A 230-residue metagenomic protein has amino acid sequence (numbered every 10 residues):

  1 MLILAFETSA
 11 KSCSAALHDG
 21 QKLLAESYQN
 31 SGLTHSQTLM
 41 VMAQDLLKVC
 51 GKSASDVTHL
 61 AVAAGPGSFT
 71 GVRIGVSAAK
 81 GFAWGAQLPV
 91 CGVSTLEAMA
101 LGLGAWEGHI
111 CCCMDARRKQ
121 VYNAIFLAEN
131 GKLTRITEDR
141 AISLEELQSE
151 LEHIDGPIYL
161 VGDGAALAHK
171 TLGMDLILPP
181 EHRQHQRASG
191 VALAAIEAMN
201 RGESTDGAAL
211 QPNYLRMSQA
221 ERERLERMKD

Functional and structural regions predicted by a protein language model:
M1-A64, A141, H185: N-terminal beta-alpha supersecondary unit
K22, T34, P89-Q186, Y214 (+1 more regions): Surface "functional belts" at beta-alpha junctions
S36, M40, A79, L96 (+1 more regions): A general structural signal for well-ordered alpha-helical segments in protein cores
L46-C50, G85, L103, A188-M199: Stable alpha-helical structural segments in soluble proteins, enriched in small hydrophobic residues
A61-V90, T95: DPxDG-like acidic metal-binding loop motif
I177, E181-D230: Acyltransferase
